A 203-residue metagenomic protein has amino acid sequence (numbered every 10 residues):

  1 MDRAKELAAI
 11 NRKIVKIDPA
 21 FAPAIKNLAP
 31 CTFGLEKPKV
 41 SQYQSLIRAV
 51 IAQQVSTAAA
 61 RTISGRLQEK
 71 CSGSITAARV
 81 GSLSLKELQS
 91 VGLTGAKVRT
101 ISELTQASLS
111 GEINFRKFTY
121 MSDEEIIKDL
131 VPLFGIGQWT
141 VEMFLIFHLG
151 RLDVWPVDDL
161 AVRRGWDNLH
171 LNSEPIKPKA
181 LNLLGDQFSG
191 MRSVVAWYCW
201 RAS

Functional and structural regions predicted by a protein language model:
M1-A4, I146, S173: Intrinsically disordered, low-complexity regions
M1-M121, E125, L183-S203: N-terminal polyanion-binding entry modules of DNA glycosylases/AP lyases and select other DNA-binding proteins
G73-T76, Q106-N114, P132-G135, I146 (+2 more regions): Alpha-helix capping at helix-to-loop junctions
G92, G135, H170-L171, S189: Glycine-centered helix-boundary capping/hinge motifs
S122-D167: Catalytic DNA-binding helix-loop module of base-excision-repair DNA glycosylases/AP lyases
D158-D186: C-terminal end-helix/capping segment
